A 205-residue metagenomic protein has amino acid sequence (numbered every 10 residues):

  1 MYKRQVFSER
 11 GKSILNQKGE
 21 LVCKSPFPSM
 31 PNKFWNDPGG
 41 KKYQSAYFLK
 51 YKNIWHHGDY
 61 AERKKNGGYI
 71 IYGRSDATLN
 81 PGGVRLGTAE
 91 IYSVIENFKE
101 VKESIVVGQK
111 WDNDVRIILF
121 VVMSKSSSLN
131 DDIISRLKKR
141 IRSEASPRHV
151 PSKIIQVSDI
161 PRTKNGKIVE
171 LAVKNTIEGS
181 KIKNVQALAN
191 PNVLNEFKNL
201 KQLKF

Functional and structural regions predicted by a protein language model:
M1-Q5: Conserved small/polar residues in nucleotide/adenosyl-binding loops
F7-G11, I105: Glycine-rich, charged/polar anion/phosphate-binding loops that engage phosphate groups from diverse ligands
S8-E9, N16, R63-K64, R162-T163: Short, acidic, Ser/Thr-enriched surface-loop or helix-capping motifs
R10-F48, L86, K181: Conserved ATP/PPi-binding loop(s) of AMP-dependent carboxylate-activating enzymes
F27, N32, K41, S45 (+6 more regions): AMP-binding/adenylate-forming catalytic core of the ANL superfamily
I154-V157: General small-molecule cofactor/ligand-binding pocket signal
N175-K181: Short arginine-rich
K201-F205: Linear-motif-rich, low-complexity cytosolic tails and juxtamembrane regions
